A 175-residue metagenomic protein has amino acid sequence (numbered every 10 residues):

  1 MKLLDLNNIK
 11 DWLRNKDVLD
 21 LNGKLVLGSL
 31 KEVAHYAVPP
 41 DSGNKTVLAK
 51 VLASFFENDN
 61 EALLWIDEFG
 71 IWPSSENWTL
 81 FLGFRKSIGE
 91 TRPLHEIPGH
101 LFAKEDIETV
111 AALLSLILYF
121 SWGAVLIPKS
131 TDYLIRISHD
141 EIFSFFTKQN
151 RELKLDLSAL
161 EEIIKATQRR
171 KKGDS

Functional and structural regions predicted by a protein language model:
M1-S175: Structured alpha/beta or helical-core interaction and ligand-binding surfaces enriched in interleaved
